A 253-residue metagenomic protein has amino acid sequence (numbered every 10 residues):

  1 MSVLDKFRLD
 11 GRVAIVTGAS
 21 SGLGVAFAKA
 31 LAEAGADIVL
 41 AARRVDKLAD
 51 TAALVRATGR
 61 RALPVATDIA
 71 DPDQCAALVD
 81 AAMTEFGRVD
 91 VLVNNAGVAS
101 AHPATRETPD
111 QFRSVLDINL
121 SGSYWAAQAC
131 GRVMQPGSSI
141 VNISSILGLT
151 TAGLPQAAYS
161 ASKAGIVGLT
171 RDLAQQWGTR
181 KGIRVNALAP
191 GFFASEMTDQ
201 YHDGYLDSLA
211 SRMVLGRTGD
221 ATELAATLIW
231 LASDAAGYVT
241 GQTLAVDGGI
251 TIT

Functional and structural regions predicted by a protein language model:
S2-K6, T150, L228-I229, T240-T253: Short C-terminal tail/terminal secondary-structure segment of NAD(P)H-dependent dehydrogenase/reductase domains
V13, S20-S21: Conserved glycine-rich cofactor-binding loop
P103-A104, T108-L116, T198, L209: Substrate-binding pocket helix/loop in short-chain dehydrogenase/reductase
A127, S162, T170: Active-site helix of classical SDR
R132, Q175-T179, G237: Alpha-helical segment proximal to the catalytic Tyr-Lys
S145: Residue(s) in the substrate-gating loop at a strand-loop-helix junction that position the organic substrate next
T179-R184, V239-G241: Short, small/polar-rich loop/turn modules that mediate ligand/substrate recognition or access, typified
